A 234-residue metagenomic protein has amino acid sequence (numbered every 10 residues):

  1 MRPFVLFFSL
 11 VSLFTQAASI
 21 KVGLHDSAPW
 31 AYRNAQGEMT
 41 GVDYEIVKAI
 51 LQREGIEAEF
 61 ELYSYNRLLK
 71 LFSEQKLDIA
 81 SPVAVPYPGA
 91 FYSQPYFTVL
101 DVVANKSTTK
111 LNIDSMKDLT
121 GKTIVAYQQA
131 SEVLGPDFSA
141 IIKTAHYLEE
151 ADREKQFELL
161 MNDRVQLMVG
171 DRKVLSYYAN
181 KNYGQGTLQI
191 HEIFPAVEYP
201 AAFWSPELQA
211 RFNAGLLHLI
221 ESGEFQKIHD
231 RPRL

Functional and structural regions predicted by a protein language model:
S12-T15: N-terminal signal peptide c-region/cleavage motif recognized by signal peptidases
A18-G89, E149-E150, R231-P232: Extracytoplasmic small-molecule ligand-binding "clamshell" domains of the periplasmic binding protein/Venus flytrap
K21, S27, G37-A49, S107-T144 (+2 more regions): Bilobed "Venus flytrap"/periplasmic-binding protein-like clamshell domains and structurally analogous long
L24-S27, V99-D101, N180-L217: Periplasmic-binding protein-like
Y44-R53, I113, K117-A130, A201-L234: Extended ligand-binding regions for polar small-molecule ligands
K48, E57-D118, Q128-L134, S139 (+1 more regions): Acidic, polar ligand-binding/catalytic clefts
E57-E59, S131-A151, G186, I220-L234: Ligand-binding clefts/hinges and TM-proximal coupling segments of bilobed small-molecule sensing domains
E61-L62, N66-L77, K117-D118, R153-V174 (+1 more regions): Short helices/loops that flank or line small-molecule/ion binding pockets
